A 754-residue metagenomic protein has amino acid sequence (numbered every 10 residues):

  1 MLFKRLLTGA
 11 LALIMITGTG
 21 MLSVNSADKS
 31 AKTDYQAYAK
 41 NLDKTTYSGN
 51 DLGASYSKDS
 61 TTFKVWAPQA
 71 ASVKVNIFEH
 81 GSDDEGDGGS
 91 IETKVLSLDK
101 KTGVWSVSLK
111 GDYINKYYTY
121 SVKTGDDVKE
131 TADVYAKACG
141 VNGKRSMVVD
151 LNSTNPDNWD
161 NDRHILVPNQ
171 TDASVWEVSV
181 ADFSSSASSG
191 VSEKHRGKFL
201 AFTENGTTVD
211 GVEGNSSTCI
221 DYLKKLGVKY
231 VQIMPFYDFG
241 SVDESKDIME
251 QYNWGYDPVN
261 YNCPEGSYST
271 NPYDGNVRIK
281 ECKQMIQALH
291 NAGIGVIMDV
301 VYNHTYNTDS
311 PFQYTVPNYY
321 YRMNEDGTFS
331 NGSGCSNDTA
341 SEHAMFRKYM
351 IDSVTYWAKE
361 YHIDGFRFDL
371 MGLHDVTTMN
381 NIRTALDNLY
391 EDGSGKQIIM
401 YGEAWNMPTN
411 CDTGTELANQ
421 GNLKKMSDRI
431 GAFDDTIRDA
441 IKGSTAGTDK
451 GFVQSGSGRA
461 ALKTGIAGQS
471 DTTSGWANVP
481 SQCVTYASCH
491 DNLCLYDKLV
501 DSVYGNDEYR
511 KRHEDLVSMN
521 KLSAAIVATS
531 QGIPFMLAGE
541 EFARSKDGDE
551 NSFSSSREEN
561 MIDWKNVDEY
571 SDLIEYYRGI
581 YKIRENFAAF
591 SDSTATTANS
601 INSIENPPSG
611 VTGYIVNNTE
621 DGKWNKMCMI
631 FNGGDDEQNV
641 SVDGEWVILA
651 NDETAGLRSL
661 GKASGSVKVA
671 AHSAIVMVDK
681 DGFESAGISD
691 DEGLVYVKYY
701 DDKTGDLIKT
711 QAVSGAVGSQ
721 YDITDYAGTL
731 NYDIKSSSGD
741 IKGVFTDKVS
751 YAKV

Functional and structural regions predicted by a protein language model:
T17-A31: Sec-dependent signal peptide cleavage junction
K29-K58, G86-G89, K100-E204: The feature marks proteins involved in alpha-glucan
S55-A71, S600-S641: Carbohydrate-binding surface patches
A67, I114-K116, L660-I688, S750-K753: C-terminal beta-strand-rich structural cap/linker in extracellular carbohydrate-active enzymes
V149, R383-L386, G395-A538, F542-A543 (+3 more regions): Conserved alpha/beta catalytic core and glycan-binding cleft of carbohydrate-active enzymes
A181-Y361, L370, H374-E391, C411: Substrate-binding/active-site clefts of carbohydrate-active enzymes
G532-D549, M561, K565-M627: Glycan-recognition and catalytic regions of carbohydrate-active enzymes
S719-K753: Surface-exposed interfaces of beta-sheet-rich extracellular modules
